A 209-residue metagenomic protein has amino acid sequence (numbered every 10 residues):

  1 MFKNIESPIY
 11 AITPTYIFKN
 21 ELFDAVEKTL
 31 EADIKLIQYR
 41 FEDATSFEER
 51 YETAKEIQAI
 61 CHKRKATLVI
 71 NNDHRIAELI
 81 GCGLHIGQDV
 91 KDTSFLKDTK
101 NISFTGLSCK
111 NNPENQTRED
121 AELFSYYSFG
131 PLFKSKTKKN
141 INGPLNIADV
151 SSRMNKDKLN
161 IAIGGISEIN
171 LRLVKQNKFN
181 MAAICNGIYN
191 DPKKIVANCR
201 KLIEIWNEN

Functional and structural regions predicted by a protein language model:
M1-D24: N-terminal amphipathic alpha-helix/helix-capping segment at the start of soluble metabolic enzymes
A11, I86-D98, S128-I141, L171-I205: Glycine-rich phosphate-binding active-site loops on the catalytic face of alpha/beta enzymes
P14-T15, K35-F47, I57-D98, S103-E119 (+2 more regions): Catalytic beta/alpha-barrel core
K19-F23, Y51, N71, D89-T93 (+4 more regions): Structural motif corresponding to alpha-helix initiation and N-cap regions
D24-I34: A short, Lys/Arg-enriched amphipathic alpha-helix followed by its capping loop at the start of a domain
Y51-K55, I141-D149, N198: Charged helix-capping and loop-helix junction motifs
L68-L84, N111-L123, V150-S152, K156 (+3 more regions): Catalytic cores of alpha/beta
E208-N209: Expand to "…catalyze enediolate/carbanion chemistry for C-C bond making/breaking, isomerization, decarboxylation
